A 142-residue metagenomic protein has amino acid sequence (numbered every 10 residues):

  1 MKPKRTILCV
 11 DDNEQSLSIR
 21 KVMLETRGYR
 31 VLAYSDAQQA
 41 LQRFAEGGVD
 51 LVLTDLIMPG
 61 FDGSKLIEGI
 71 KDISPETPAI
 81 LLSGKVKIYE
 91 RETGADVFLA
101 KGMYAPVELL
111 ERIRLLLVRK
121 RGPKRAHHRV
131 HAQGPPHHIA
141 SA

Functional and structural regions predicted by a protein language model:
M1-T6, V107-A142: Non-catalytic signal-transmission and effector/linker regions of two-component phosphorelay proteins
K4-Q15, R20-L24, V52: Conserved acidic segment of CheY-like receiver
G28-S35, R43: Short hydrophobic/Thr-rich beta-strand motif most characteristic of the beta2 strand and flanking loop of CheY-like
S35-D36, D62-K65: Acidic catalytic/metal-coordinating carboxylates
Q42, S64-E76: Short amphipathic alpha-helix used as the core "switch/output" element in two-component signaling
D55: Active-site residues of response regulator receiver
M58: Receiver (REC) domain active-site loop signature in two-component systems and cognate sites in sensor histidine kinases
